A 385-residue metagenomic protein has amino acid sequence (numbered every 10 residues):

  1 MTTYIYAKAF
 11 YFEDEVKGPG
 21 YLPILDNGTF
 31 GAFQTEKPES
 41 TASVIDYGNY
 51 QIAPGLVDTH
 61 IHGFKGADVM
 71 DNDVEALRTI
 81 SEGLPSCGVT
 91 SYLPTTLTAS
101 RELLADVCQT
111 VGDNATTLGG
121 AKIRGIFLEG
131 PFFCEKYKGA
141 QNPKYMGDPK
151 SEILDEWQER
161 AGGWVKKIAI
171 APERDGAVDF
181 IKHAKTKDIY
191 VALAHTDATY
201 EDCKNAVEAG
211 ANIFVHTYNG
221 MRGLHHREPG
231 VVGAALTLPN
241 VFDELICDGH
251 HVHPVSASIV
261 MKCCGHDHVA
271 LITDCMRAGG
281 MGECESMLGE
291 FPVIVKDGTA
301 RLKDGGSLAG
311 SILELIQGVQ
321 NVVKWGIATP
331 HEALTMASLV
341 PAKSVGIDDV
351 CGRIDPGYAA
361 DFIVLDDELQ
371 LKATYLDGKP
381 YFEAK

Functional and structural regions predicted by a protein language model:
M1-Y4, A9-A53: Histidine-rich, glycine-flanked metal-binding segment
T2-I5, P38-R78, E82: Replace "His-x-His-based motif
L56, G63-N72, L93-L103, G220-T237: Active-site loop-to-helix "anion-binding N-cap" substructures in soluble metabolic enzymes
H62, R78-V107, A121-C134, A161-E173 (+4 more regions): Divalent metal-dependent hydrolysis catalytic cores, especially in the metallo-beta-lactamase
D73-A76, V107-T110, K150-E152, H226-V232: Charged helix-capping and loop-helix junction motifs
E82-L93, E135-G162, N205-T217, E228-F242 (+1 more regions): Active-site gating loops and adjacent loop-to-helix segments of metal-dependent hydrolytic enzymes
D155, E159-M281: Active-site core of metal-dependent hydrolases
G230-L245, M261-T273, G279-L365: His/Asp/Glu-enriched, well-ordered alpha-helical/loop segment that forms or immediately abuts the divalent-metal
